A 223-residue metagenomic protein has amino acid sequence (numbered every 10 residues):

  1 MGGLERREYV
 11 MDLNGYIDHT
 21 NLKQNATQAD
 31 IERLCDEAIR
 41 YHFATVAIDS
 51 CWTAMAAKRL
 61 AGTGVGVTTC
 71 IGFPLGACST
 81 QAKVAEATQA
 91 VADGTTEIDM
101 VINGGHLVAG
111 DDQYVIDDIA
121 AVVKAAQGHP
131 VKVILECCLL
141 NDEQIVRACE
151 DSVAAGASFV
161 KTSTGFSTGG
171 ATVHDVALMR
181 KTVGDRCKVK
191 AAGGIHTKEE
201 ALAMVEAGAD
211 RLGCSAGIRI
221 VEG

Functional and structural regions predicted by a protein language model:
G2-V10: Short, Lys/Arg-enriched N-terminal segments with co-localized hydrophobic residues within the first ~10-30 amino acids
N14-Y16: Gly-rich Lys/Arg/Thr-decorated short loops/hinges at beta-loop-alpha junctions or inter-strand turns that position
H19-Y41, T53, K58, V65 (+3 more regions): Alpha/beta enzyme core
T45-T53: N-terminal low-complexity or amphipathic/hydrophobic leaders
I71-L75, A216-R219: Short, acidic/turn-prone active-site loops that include or flank metal/cofactor- and phosphate-binding residues
T162, A191-A192: Thr-Gly-centered strand-to-loop micro-motif
V221-G223: Short histidine
